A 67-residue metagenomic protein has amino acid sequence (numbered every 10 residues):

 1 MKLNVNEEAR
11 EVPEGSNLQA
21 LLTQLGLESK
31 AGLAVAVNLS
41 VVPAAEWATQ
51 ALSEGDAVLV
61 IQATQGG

Functional and structural regions predicted by a protein language model:
M1-G66: Ubiquitin-like/PB1-type beta-grasp interaction modules and other compact soluble beta-rich domains
